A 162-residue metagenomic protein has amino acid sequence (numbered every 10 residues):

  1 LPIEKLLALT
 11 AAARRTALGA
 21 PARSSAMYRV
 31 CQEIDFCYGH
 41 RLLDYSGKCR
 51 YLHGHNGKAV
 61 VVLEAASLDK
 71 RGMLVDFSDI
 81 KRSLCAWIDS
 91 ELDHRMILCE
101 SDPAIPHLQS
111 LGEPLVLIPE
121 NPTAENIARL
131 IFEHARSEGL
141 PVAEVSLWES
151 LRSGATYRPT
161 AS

Functional and structural regions predicted by a protein language model:
L6-A13, R23-S162: Charge-rich, low-complexity N-terminal segments
